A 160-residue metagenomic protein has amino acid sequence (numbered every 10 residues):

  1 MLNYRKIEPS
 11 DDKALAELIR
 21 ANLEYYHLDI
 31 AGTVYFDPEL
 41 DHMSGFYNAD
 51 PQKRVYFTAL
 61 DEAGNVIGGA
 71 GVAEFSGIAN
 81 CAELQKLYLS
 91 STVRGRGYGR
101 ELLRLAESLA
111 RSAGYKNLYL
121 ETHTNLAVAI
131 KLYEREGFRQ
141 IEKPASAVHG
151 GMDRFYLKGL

Functional and structural regions predicted by a protein language model:
L2, K6-Q85, S90-T92, L103-L105 (+3 more regions): Acetyl-CoA-dependent GNAT
N3, G45, V55-Y56, G97 (+4 more regions): Intrinsic disorder/low-structure terminal segments
N22-Y25, K116-L160: C-terminal "cap" of GNAT-fold acetyltransferases
N65, L87-R104, R111-A113, N117-L118 (+2 more regions): Conserved glycine-rich acetyl-CoA-binding loop
